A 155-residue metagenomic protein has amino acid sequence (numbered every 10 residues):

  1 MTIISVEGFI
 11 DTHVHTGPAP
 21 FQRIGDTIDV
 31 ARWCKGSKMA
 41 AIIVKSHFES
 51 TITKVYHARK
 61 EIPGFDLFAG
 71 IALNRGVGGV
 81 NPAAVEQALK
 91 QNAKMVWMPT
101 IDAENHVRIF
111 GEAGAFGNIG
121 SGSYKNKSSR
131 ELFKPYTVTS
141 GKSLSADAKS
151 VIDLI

Functional and structural regions predicted by a protein language model:
M1-F65: An N-terminally biased module of ancient metal coordination in phosphate/nucleic-acid-related enzymes
M1-I3, E7, T27-R32, I52 (+3 more regions): Histidine/acidic residue-rich metal-binding segments in metalloenzymes
T2-G8, I52-T53, I62-A83, M95-R108: Metal-cofactor-binding active-site regions of metalloenzymes
H13-G17, F68-A72, Y136-T137: Short, basic, glycine/proline-bearing loop/turn elements
G17-F21, E49-S50, N74-V77, E104 (+1 more regions): Short, small-residue-enriched loops and turns at beta-alpha junctions that line or gate enzyme active sites
K38, N92-A93: Residue-level detector of structured alpha->beta connecting loops
A40-K45, L73-G76, M98-A103, K127-E131: Short C-terminal domain-edge/linker segments immediately following a structured domain
